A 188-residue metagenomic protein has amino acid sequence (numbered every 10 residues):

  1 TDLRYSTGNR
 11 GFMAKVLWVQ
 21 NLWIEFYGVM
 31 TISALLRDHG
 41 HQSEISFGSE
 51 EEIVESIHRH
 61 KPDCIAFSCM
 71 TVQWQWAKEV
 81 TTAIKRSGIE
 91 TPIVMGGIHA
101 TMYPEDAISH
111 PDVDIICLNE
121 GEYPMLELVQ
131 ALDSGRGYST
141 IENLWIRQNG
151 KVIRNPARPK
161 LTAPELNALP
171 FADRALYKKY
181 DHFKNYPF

Functional and structural regions predicted by a protein language model:
T1-F12: Short, Lys/Arg-enriched N-terminal segments with co-localized hydrophobic residues within the first ~10-30 amino acids
S6, P164-N167, F171-F188: Radical SAM [4Fe-4S] cluster-binding motif and immediate context
G11-W18, G28: Generic start-of-chain signal for non-secretory N-termini
K15, N21-L22, I32-L35, H39-A163: Glycine-rich beta-alpha loop elements in corrinoid/cobalamin-binding modules across cobalamin-dependent enzymes
W23-Y27: Glycine- and acidic-residue-enriched helix-capping/strand-helix junction motifs
